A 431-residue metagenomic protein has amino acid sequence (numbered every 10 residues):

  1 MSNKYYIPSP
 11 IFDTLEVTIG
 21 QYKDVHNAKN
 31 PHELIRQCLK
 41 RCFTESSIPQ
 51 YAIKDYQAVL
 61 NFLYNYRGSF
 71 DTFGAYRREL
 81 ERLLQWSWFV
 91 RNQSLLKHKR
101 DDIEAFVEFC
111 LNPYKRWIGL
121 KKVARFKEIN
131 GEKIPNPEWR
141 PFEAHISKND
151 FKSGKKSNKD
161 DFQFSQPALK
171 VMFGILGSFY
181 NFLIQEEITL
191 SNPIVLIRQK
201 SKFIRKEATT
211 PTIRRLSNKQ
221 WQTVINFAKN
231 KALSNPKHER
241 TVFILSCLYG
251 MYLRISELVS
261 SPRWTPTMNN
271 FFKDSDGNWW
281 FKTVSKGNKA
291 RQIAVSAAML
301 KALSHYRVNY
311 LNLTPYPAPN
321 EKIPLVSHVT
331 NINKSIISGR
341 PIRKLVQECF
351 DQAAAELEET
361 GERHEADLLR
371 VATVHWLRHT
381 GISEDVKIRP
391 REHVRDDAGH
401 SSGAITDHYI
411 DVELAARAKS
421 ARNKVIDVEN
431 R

Functional and structural regions predicted by a protein language model:
Y56-G74, E81-T210, K231: N-terminal core-binding DNA-recognition domain of tyrosine recombinases/integrases
Q166, Q222-I255: Basic, Lys/Arg- and aromatic-enriched nucleic-acid-binding interface segment
G177-N181, E239-V259, F281, E384: Short pre-functional
S260-H305, Y310-L313, P317: Conserved tyrosine-mediated DNA breakage-rejoining catalytic core shared by Y-recombinases
A297-L368: Active-site/catalytic core of tyrosine-dependent DNA strand-transfer enzymes
R343-D396, G403: Short, basic (Lys/Arg/His-rich) helix/loop patches that form interaction surfaces in the mid-to-C-terminal regions
R391, A398-N423: Catalytic-site neighborhood detector that most strongly recognizes the C-terminal catalytic loop/helix of tyrosine
N423-R431: C-terminal secondary-structure termini that scaffold catalytic or DNA-interacting sites
